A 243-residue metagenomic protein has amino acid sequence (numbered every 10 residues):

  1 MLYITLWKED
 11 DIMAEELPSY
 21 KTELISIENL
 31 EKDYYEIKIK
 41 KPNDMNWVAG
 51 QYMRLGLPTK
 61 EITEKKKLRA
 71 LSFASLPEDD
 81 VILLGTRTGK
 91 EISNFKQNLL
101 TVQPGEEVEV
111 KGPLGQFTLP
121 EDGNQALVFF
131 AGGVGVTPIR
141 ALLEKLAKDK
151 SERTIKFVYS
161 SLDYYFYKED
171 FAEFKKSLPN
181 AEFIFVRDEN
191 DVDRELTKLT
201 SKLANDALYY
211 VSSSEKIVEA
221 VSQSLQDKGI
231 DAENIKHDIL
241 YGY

Functional and structural regions predicted by a protein language model:
M1, E28, K41, N46 (+2 more regions): Generic detection of intrinsically disordered/low-complexity segments and helix-coil linkers/edges
M1, M53-L57, L240: A signal for specific C-terminal beta-sheet/loop modules enriched in small/flexible residues with GP/PG/PP motifs
M1-I12: Short, Lys/Arg-enriched N-terminal segments with co-localized hydrophobic residues within the first ~10-30 amino acids
L2, D33, Q51, Y165-F166 (+1 more regions): Intrinsically disordered, low-complexity N-terminal regions enriched in serine/proline/glycine with scattered basic
A14-E106, S161-L162: Ferredoxin-reductase
E15-P18, E91-Y243: FNR/FR-type flavoprotein reductase catalytic core
